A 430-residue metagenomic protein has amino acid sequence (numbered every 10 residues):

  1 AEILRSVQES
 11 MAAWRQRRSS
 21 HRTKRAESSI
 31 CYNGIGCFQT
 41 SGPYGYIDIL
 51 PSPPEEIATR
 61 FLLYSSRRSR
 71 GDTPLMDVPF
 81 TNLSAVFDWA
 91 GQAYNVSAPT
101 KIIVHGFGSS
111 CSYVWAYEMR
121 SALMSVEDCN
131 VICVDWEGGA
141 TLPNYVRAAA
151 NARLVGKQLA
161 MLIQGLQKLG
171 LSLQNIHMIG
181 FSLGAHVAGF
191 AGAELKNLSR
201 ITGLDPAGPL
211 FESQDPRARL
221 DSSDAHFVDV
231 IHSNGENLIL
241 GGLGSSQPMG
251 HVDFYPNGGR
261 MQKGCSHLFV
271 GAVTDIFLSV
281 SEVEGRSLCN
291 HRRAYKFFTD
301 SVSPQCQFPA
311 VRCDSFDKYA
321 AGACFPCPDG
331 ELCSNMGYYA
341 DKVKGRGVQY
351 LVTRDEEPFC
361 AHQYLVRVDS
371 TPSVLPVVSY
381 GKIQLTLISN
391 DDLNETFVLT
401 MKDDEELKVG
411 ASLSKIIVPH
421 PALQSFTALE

Functional and structural regions predicted by a protein language model:
A1-C133, A140-P143, R147, N151 (+4 more regions): Flexible, membrane-associating and regulatory peripheral segments of lipid-active enzymes
H105, I179-F190: Glycine-rich nucleophile elbow surrounding the catalytic serine of serine-hydrolase chemistry
R120, A191-L195, P216-D224: Mature extracellular/periplasmic domains of secretome proteins
N151-A152, N197: Non-catalytic cap/lid and distal C-terminal segments of serine-dependent acyl enzymes
V155, S182-L183, P206: Active-site loop->helix "elbow" adjoining a glycine-rich segment at hydrolase catalytic centers
G170-S182, I201: Alpha/beta-hydrolase fold nucleophile elbow
D205-Q262: The feature captures the conserved acid-bearing segment of alpha/beta-hydrolase catalytic domains
